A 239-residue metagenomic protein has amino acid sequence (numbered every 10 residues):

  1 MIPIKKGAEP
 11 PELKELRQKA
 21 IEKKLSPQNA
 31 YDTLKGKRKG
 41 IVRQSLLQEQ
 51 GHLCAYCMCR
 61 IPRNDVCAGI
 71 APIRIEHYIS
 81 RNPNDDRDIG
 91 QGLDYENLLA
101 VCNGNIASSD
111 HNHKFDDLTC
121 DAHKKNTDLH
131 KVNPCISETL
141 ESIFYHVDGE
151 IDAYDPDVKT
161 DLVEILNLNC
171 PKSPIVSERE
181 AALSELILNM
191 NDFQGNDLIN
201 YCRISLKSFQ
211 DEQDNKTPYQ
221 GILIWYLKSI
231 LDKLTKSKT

Functional and structural regions predicted by a protein language model:
P3-A8, E15-A20, D32-T33, G40 (+7 more regions): Catalytic cores of phosphodiester-bond-cleaving enzymes
P3-Y56, N84, I89-L93: Short, charged surface segments at domain edges that flank catalytic/cofactor-binding sites
Q50, R60-A71, I165, I175-E178 (+1 more regions): Hydrophobic N-terminal alpha-helices or hydrophobic patches in metabolic proteins across all domains of life
A55-Y56, R74, A100-V101, S142-Y145 (+1 more regions): A structural signal for short, well-ordered beta-strand segments and their strand-loop junctions that often border
C57, N105, T139: Short Cys/His-rich metal-coordination motifs, predominantly Zn2+-binding knuckles/fingers
R60-D121: Histidine-centered nuclease catalytic patch
N112-K172: Long, low-complexity, intrinsically disordered segments enriched in glycines and aromatic residues
P156-T239: C-terminal, charged low-complexity interaction regions
